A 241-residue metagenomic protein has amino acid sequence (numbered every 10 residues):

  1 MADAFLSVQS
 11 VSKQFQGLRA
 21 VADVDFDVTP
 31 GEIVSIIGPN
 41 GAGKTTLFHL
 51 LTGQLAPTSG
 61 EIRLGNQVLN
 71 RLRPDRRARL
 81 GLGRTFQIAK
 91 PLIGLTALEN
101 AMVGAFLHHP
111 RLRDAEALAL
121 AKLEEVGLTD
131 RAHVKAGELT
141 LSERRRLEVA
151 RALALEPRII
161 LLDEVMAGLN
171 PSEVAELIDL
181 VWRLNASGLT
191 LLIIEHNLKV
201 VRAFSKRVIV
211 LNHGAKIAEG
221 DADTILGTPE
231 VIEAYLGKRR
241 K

Functional and structural regions predicted by a protein language model:
A2-K241: Glycine-rich phosphate-binding loops of nucleotide-dependent enzymes
